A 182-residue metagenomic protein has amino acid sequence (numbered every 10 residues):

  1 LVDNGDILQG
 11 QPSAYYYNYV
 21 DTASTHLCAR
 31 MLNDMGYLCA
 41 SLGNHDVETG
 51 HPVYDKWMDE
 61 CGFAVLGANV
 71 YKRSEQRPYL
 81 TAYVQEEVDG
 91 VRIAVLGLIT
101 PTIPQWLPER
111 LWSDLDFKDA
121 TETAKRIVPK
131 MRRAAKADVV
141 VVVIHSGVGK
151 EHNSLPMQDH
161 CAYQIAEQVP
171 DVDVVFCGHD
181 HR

Functional and structural regions predicted by a protein language model:
L1-R182: Acidic, metal/ion-coordinating pockets
